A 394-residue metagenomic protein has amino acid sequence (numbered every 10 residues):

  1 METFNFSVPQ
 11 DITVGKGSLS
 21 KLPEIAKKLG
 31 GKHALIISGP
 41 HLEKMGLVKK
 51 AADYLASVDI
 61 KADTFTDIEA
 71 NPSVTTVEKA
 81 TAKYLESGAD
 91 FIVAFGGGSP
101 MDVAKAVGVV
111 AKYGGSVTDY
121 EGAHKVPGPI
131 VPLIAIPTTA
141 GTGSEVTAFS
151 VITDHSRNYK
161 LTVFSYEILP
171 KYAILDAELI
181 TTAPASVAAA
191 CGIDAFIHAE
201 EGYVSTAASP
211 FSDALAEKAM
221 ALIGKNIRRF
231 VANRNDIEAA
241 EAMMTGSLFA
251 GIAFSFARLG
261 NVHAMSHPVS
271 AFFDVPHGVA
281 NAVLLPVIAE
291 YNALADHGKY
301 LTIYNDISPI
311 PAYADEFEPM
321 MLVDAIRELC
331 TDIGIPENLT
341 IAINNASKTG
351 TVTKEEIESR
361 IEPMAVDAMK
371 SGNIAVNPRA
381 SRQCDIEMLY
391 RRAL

Functional and structural regions predicted by a protein language model:
M1-L29: N-terminal amphipathic/basic leader segments beginning at the initiator methionine
L19-L22, K44-L47, V74-T75, S99-K105 (+3 more regions): Short glycine/serine/threonine-rich phosphate/pyrophosphate-binding segments that cradle anionic phosphate groups
S20-L35, Y54-V58, E86: Glycine-rich phosphate/diphosphate-binding loops that line cofactor/substrate pockets in enzymes
E43-G115, R229-A240: N-terminal small/polar loop signature for handling phosphorylated ligands or for N-terminal nucleophile
K112-A208, K299-T302, D306: A glycine/threonine-rich phosphate-anchoring loop and its flanking beta-alpha core in nucleotide/phosphate-binding
G202-E328: Active-site segments that bind and position negatively charged phosphate/pyrophosphate groups
I310-L394: C-terminal charged capping/lid subdomain of soluble metabolic enzymes
